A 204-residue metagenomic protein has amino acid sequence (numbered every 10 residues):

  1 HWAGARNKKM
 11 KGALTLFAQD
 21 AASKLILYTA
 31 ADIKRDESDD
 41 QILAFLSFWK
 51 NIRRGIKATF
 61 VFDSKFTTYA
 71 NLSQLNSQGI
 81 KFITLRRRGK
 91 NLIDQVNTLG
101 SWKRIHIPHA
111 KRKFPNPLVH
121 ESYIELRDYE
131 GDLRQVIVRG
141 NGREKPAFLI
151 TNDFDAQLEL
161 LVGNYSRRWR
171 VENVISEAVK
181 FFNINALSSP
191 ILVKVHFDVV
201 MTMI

Functional and structural regions predicted by a protein language model:
H1, K24, K57-T67, F82 (+4 more regions): Short, conserved catalytic/metal-binding motifs centered on acidic residues
H1, K24-L25, R35-E37, F66-A70 (+5 more regions): Flexible loop/turn segments at secondary-structure boundaries
H1-F17: Active-site-proximal, Lys/Arg-enriched surface segment that forms a nucleic-acid-binding/basic interface patch
A21-A30: Gly-rich Lys/Arg/Thr-decorated short loops/hinges at beta-loop-alpha junctions or inter-strand turns that position
A30-R53: Active-site beta-loop-alpha junctions of metal-dependent nucleic acid enzymes, especially the RNase H-like/DDE
N51-T59, S77-Q78: Short, surface-exposed connector motifs at secondary-structure boundaries
S73, Q78-V174, A178-K180: An anionic, glycine-rich sequence signature occurring as long contiguous blocks
N185-I204: Basic, amphipathic alpha-helical segments enriched in Lys/Arg and hydrophobic/aromatic residues
